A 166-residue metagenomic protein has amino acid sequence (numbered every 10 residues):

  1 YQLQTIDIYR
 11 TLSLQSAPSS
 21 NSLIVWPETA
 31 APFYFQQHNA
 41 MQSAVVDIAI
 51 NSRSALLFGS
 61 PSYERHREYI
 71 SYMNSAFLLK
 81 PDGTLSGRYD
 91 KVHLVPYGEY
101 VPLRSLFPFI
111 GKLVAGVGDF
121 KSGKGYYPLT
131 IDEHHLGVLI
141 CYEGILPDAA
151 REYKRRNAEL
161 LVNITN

Functional and structural regions predicted by a protein language model:
Y1-N166: Enzyme catalytic cores with a strong preference for nitrogen-chemistry domains
